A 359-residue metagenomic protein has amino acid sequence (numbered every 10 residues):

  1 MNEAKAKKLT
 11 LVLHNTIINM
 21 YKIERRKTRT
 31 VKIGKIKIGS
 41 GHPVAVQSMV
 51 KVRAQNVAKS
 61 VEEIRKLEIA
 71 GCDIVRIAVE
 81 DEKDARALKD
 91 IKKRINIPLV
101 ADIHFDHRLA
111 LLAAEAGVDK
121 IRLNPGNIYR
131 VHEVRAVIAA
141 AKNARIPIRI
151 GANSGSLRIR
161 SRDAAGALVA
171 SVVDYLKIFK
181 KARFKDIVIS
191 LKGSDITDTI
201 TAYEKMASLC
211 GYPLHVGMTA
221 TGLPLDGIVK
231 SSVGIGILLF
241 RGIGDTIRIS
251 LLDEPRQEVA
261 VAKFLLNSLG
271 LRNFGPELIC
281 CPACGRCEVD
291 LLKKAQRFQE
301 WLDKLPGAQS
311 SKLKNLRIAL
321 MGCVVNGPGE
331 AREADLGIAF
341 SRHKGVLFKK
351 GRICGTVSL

Functional and structural regions predicted by a protein language model:
I17-M49, E300: N-terminal amphipathic alpha-helix/helix-capping segment at the start of soluble metabolic enzymes
G41-K59, A78, I97-F105, R160-V169 (+1 more regions): Active-site mouth loops of central-metabolism enzymes
V44-V50, V75-I77, L99-I103, I121-L123 (+6 more regions): Hydrophobic faces of well-ordered beta-strands that scaffold small-molecule active sites in alpha/beta enzyme cores
E68-D90, R122-R130, I187-I196: Glycine-rich, proline-tolerant flexible connector loops at the mouths of alpha/beta enzymes
E82-A101, A136-I148, M206-L214, W301: Alpha-helix-loop-beta-strand connector modules within alpha/beta enzyme cores
R108-R149: Hydrophobic or amphipathic alpha-helical targeting/insertion segments
G117-V131, M218, R241-P255, F340-I353: Glycine-rich phosphate-binding active-site loops on the catalytic face of alpha/beta enzymes
N153, R160-P306: Catalytic alpha/beta core domains of metabolic enzymes, predominantly
